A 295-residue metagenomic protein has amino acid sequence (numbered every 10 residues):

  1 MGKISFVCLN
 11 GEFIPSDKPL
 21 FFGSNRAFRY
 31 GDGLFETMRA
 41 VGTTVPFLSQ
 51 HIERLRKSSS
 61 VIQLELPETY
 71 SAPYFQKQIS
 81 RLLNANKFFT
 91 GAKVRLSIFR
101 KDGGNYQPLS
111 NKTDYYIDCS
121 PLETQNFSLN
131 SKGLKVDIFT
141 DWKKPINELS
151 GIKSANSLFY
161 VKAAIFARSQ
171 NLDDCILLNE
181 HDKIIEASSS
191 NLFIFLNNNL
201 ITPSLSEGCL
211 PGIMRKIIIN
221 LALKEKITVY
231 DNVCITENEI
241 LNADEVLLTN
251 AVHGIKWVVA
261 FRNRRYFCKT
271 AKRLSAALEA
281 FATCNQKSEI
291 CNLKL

Functional and structural regions predicted by a protein language model:
M1-R81, G104-Q286, I290-L295: Helix-start/capping segments and mature chain N-termini
I79, A85-I98: Ordered, amphipathic secondary-structure segments that act as subunit-interaction surfaces in large macromolecular
